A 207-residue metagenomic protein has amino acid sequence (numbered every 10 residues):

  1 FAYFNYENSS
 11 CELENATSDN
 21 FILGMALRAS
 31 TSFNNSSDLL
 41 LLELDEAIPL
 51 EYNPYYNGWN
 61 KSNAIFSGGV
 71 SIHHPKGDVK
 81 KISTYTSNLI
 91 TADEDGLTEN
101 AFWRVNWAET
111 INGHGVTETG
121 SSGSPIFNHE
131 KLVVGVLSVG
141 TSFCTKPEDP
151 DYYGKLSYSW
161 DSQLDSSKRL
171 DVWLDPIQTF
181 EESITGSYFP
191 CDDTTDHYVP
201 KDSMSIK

Functional and structural regions predicted by a protein language model:
F1-V105, T119: Serine endopeptidase catalytic core focused on the charge-relay Asp
Y6-S30, N34-L39, E46-N53, K76 (+1 more regions): C-terminal cap/linker of serine protease catalytic domains
T17, N63-A64, S124, K131 (+3 more regions): Short, solvent-exposed coil/turn linker segments
V79-S83, G135, T145-P147: Extended hydrophobic-aromatic, low-complexity segments
W107-E109: Long amphipathic alpha-helical coiled-coil/heptad-repeat bundle
G115-L137: Catalytic nucleophile loop of clan PA
T195-K207: Proline- and Ser/Thr-rich low-complexity, intrinsically disordered segments
